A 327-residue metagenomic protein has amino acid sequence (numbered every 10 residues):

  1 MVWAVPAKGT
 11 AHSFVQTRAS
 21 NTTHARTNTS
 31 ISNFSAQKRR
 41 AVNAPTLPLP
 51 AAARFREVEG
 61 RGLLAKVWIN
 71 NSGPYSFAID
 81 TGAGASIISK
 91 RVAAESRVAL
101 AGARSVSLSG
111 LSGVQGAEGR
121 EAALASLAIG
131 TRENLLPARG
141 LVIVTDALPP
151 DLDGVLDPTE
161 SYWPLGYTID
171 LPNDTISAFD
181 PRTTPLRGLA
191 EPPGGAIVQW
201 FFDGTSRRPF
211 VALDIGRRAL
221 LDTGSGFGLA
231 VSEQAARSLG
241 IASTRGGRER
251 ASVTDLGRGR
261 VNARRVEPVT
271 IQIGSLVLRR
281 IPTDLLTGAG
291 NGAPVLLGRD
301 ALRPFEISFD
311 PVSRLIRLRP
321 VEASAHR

Functional and structural regions predicted by a protein language model:
V2, P6-R327: Pepsin/retropepsin-fold aspartyl endopeptidases
